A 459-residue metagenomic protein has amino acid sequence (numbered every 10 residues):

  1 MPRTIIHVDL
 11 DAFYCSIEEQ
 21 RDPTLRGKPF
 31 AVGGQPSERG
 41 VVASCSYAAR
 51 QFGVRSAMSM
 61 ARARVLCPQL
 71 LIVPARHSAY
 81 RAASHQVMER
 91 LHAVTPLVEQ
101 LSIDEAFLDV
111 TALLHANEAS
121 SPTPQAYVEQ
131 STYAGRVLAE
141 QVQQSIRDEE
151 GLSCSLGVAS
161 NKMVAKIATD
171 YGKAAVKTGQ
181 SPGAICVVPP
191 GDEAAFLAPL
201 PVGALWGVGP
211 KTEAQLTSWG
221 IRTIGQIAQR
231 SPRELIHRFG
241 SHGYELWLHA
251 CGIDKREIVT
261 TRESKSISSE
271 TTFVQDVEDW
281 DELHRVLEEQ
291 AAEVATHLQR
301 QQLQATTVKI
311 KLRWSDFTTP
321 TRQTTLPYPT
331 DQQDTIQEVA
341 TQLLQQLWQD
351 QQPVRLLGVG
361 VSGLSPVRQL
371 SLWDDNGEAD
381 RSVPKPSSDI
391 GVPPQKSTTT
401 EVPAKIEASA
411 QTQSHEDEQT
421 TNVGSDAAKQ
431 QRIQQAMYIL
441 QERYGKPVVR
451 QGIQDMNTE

Functional and structural regions predicted by a protein language model:
M1-R238, H242-E245, I258, T296 (+4 more regions): Gly/Gly-Pro- and Ser/Thr-rich, intrinsically disordered tail segments characteristic of DNA damage-repair and tolerance
F13, P36-R39, S315-T319, L364-P366: Short, charged/polar surface micro-motifs in flexible loops or helix N-caps
S153-S155, K309, L356: Residues at or immediately flanking beta-strands
K166-A168, T321-Q323, Q369-S371: Short, well-ordered secondary-structure micro-motifs
A204, T212-V354, P366, I390: DNA-contacting surface of Y-family translesion DNA polymerases
I310, V359, G445: Hydrophobic, well-ordered secondary-structure elements that form the walls of internal hydrophobic environments
T330-P386, I390, S414-K429: C-terminal hydrophobic structural anchor segments that stabilize assembly/packing rather than catalytic chemistry
